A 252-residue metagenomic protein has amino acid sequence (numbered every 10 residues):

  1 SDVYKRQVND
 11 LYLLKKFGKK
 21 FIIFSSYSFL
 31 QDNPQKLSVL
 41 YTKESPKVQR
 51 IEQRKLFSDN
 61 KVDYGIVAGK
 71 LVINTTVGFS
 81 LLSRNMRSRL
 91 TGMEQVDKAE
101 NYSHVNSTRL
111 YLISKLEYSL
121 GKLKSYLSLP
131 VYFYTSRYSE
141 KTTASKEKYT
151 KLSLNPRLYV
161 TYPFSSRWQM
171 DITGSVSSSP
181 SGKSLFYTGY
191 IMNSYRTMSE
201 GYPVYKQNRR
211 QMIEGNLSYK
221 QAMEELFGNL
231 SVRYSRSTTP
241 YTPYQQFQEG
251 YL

Functional and structural regions predicted by a protein language model:
K5-L40, E44-L252: Exposed, low-structure sequence patches enriched in small/polar residues
